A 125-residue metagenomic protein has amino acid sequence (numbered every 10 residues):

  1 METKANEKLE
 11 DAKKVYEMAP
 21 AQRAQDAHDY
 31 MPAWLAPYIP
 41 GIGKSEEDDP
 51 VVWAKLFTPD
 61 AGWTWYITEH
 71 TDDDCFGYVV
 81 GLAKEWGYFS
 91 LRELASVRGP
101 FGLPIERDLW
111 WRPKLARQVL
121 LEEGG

Functional and structural regions predicted by a protein language model:
M1-P59, E123-G125: N-terminal domain-onset segments
A36, K55, I67, Y88 (+1 more regions): Intrinsic disorder/low-complexity segments enriched in polar/charged and small flexible residues
P40, T71, A116-R117: A generic structural signal for solvent-exposed, polar alpha-helical segments
A54-D73: Hydrophobic/aromatic-rich, well-ordered segments within soluble, folded domains that form packed cores
A54-L56, G77, F89, L94: Generic structural hydrophobic/aromatic packing signal, biased to beta-strands
A61-Y66, L82-F89: Short, surface-exposed beta-strand/loop "edge" segments at domain boundaries and coil↔beta transitions
D74-A83: Catalytic Cys-His active-site segments of thiol-dependent hydrolases/isopeptidases
E85-G125: Helix-rich interaction surfaces within compact, conserved domain-sized segments that mediate assembly or partner
